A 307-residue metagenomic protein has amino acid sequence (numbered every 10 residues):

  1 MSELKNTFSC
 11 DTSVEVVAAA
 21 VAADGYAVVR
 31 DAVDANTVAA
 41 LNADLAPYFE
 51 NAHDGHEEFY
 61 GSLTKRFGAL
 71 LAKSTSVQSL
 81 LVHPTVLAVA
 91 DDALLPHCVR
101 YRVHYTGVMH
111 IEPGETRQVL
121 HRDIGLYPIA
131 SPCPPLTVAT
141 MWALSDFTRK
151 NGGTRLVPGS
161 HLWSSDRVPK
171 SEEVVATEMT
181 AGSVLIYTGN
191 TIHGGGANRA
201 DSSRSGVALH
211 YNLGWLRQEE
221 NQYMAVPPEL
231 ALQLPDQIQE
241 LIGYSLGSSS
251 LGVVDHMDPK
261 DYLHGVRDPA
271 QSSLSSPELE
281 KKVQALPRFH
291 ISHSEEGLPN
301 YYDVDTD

Functional and structural regions predicted by a protein language model:
S2-D24, V29-I129, V304: Non-heme Fe(II)-dependent double-stranded beta-helix
Y105-V108, T140-W142, V207-Y211: A structural signal for short, well-ordered beta-strand segments
M109, D146-F147, N190-T191: Short Ser/Thr-interspersed hydrophobic loop/turn segments at strand-loop and sheet-helix junctions that line or gate
E115-E178, L216-V226: Catalytic core of non-heme Fe(II) oxygenases with the double-stranded beta-helix
L126, L185, N190-G194: Histidine-centered metal-chelating micro-motifs
W163-S164, H193-G195: Short, solvent-exposed loop/turn segments at secondary-structure junctions
R167-I186, G196-G206, H210-D307: Conserved double-stranded beta-helix
